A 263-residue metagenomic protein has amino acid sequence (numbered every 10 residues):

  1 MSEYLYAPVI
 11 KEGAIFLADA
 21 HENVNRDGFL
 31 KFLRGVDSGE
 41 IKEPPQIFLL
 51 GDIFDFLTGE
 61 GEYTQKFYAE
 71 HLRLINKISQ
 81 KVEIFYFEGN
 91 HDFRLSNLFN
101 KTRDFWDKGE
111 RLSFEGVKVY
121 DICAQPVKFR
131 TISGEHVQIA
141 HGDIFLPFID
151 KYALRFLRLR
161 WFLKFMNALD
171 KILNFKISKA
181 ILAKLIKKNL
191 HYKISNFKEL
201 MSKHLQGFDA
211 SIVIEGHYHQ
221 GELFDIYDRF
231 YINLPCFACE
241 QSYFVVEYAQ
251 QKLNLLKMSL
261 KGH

Functional and structural regions predicted by a protein language model:
M1-K11, Q251, L256-H263: Short, Lys/Arg-enriched, disordered terminal segments
S2-G13, L17, E22-T131: Core catalytic region of metal-dependent phosphoesterases/phosphodiesterases, especially metallo-beta-lactamase-like
A20, N90, F237, S259-K261: Short, solvent-exposed coil/turn elements at secondary-structure transition points
P45-L50, K77-K81, N167-F175, F244-E247 (+1 more regions): Short C-terminal domain-edge/linker segments immediately following a structured domain
G51, L157-R160, P235: Glycine-centered small-residue hotspots that permit tight backbone geometry or close packing
G51-T58, V82-E88, I172-A180, Y248-L255: Low-complexity, flexible helical/coil segments
T102-K118, A124, I132-Q138, D143 (+2 more regions): Conserved beta-sheet core of the metallophosphoesterase superfamily
Q138-E199: Active-site-proximal loop/helix segment associated with metal-binding centers of metalloenzymes
